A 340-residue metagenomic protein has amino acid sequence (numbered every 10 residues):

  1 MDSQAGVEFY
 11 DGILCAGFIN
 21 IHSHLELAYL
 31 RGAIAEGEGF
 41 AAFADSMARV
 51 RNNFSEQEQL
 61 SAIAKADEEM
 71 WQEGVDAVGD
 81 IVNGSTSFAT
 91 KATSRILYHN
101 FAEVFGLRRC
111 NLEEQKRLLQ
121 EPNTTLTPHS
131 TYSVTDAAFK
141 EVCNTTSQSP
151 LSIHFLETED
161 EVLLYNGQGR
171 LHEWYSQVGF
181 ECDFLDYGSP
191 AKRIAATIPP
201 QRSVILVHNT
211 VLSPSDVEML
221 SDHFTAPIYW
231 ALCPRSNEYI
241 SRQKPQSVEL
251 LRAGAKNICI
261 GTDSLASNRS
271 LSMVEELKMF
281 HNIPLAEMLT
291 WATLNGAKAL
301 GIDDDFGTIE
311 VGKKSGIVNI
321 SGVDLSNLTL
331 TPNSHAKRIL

Functional and structural regions predicted by a protein language model:
D2-A42, A64, L340: Replace "His-x-His-based motif
I13-L14, R31-S94, Q115-E121: Alpha-helical scaffold segments that flank or form the walls of functional sites
G17-I21, V78-D80, Y98-A102, T124-P128 (+4 more regions): Hydrophobic faces of well-ordered beta-strands that scaffold small-molecule active sites in alpha/beta enzyme cores
H24, N83-G84, F101-L107, H129-T131 (+4 more regions): Active-site beta-loop-alpha junctions enriched in small/polar residues
Y29-S61, H99, T158-R202: Active-site gating loops and adjacent loop-to-helix segments of metal-dependent hydrolytic enzymes
R95-Y98, T145-P150, P199-V204, M219-A231 (+1 more regions): Glycine-enriched alpha-helix->loop->beta-strand junction motifs that scaffold or abut catalytic
T127-C143, H208-V211, E238-S241: Active-site glycine- and acidic-residue-rich loops that bind and position anionic ligands or nucleotide-like cofactors
H172, A196-P199, Q243-G322: His/Asp/Glu-enriched, well-ordered alpha-helical/loop segment that forms or immediately abuts the divalent-metal
